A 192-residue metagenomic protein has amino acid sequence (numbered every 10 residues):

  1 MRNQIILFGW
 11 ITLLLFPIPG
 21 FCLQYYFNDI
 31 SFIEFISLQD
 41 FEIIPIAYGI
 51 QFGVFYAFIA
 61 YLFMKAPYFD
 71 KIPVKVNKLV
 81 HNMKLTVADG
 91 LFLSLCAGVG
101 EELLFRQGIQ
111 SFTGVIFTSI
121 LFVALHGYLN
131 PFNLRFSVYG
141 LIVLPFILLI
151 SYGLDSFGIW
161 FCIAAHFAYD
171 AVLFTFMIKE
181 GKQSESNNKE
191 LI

Functional and structural regions predicted by a protein language model:
M1, S31, Q39-E42, R135-S137 (+1 more regions): Serine/threonine-rich low-complexity intrinsically disordered regions
M1-L13: N-terminal membrane topogenic signal
I5-I6, S37-E42, G114, N133: Alpha-helix initiation/capping motif
F16-G20, D170: Helical transmembrane-bundle signal
C22-A97, Q183, E190-I192: Juxtamembrane helix-loop-helix connectors linking adjacent transmembrane helices in multi-pass membrane enzymes
H81-I192: Transmembrane helix-loop-helix hairpins at the membrane interface of multi-pass integral membrane proteins
